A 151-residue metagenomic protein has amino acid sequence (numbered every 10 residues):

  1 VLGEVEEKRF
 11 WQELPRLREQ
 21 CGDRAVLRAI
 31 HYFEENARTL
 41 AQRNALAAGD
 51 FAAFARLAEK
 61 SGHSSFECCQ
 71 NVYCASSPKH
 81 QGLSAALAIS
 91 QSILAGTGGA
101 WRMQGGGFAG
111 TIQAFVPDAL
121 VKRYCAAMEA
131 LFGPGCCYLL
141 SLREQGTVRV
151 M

Functional and structural regions predicted by a protein language model:
V1-R102, Q113-M151: C-terminal nucleotide
G106-I112: N-terminal pre-core extensions flanking Radical SAM catalytic domains
